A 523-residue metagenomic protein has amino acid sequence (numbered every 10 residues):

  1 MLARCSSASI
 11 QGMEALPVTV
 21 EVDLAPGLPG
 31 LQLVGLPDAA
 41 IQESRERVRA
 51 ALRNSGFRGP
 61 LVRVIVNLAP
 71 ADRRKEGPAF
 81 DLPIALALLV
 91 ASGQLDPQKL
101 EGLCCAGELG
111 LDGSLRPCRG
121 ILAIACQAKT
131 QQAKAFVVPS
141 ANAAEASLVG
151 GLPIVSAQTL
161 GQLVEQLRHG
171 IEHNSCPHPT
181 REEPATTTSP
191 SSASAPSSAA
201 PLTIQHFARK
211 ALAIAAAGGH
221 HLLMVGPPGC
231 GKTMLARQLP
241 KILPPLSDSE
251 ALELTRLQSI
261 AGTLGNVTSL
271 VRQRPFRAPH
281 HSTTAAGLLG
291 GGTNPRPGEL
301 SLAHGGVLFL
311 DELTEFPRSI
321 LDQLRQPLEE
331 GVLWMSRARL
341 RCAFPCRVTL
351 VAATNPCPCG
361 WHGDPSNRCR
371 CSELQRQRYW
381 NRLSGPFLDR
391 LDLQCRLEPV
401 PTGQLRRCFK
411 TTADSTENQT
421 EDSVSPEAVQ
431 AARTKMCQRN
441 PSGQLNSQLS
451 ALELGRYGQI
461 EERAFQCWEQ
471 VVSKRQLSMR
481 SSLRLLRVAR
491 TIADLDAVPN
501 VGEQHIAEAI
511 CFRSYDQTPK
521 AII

Functional and structural regions predicted by a protein language model:
M1-L223, P227-T233, S481, P499-E503 (+1 more regions): Peripheral, non-AAA+ core regions of ATP-driven protein-machinery
P37-R45, P60, N67-G77, P295 (+1 more regions): Basic, amphipathic alpha-helical bundle interface domains used for macromolecular binding and assembly
A106, A157, F309-F316: Hydrophobic residues in beta-strands of the RecA-like P-loop NTPase core, especially within AAA+ ATPase
K134-P139, P153-S156, L222-V225, P245 (+4 more regions): Short hydrophobic alpha-helical runs that function as membrane-insertion/retention elements
A213, S269-P275, A285-L308, R341: Conserved alpha-helical scaffold flanking the Walker A/P-loop in AAA+ ATPase domains
L223-G265, E330: Walker A/P-loop
E250-T284, G291-G292, N446-G455, M479 (+1 more regions): Conserved inter-motif catalytic segment of the P-loop NTP-binding fold
G305, D311-L313, Q323: Walker B catalytic acidic pair
